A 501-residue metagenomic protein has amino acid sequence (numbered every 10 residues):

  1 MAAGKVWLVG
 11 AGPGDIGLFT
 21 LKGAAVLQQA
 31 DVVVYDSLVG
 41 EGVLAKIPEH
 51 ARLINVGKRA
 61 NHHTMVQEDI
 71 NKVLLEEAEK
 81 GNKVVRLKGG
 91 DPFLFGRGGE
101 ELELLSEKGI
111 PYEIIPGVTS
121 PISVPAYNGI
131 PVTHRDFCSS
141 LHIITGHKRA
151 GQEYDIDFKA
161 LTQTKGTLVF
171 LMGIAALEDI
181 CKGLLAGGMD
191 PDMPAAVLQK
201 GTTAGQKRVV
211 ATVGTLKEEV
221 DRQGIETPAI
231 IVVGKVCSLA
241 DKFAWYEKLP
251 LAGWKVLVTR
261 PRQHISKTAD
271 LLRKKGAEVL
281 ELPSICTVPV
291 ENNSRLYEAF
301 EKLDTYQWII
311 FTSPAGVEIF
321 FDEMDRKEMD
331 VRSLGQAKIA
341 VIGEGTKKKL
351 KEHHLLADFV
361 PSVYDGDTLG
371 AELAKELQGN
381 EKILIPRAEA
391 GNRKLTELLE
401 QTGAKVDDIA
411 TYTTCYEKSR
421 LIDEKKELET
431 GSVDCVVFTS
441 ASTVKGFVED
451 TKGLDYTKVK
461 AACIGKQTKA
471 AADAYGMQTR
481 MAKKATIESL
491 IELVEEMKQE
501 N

Functional and structural regions predicted by a protein language model:
M1-I16, L21-V118, S123, R222 (+4 more regions): Class I S-adenosyl-L-methionine
A2-A11, N55-A60, L141-G146, L280-C286 (+1 more regions): Short, basic, glycine/proline-bearing loop/turn elements
K5-L8, D31-V33, A51-I54, N82-R86 (+13 more regions): Structural motif
P13-G14, A51, V66-I70, L74 (+3 more regions): Signature of uroporphyrinogen-III synthase
D15, D91-T164, V209, F359-D365 (+1 more regions): Class I SAM-dependent methyltransferase SAM-binding "motif I" and its flanking Rossmann-like core
Q29, E103-L104, T119, S123-A126 (+9 more regions): Acidic, glycine-enriched active-site microenvironments
E41-G42, A60-H62, T119-S123, S140-I143 (+8 more regions): Short gly/pro/ser/thr-enriched loop/turn and capping motifs at secondary-structure boundaries
G151-A196: Conserved anion/nucleotide-ligand pocket segment
